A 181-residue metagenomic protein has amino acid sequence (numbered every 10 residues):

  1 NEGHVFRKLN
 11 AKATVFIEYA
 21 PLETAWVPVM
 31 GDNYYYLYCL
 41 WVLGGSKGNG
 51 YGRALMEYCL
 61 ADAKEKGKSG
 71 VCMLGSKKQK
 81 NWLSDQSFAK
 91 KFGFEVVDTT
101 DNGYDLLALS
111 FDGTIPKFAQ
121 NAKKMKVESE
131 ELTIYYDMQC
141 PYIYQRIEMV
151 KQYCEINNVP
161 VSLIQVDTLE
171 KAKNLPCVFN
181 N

Functional and structural regions predicted by a protein language model:
N1-V15, Y36, P176-F179: A short helix-loop-beta-strand connector motif used in the catalytic cores of GNAT acetyltransferases and, in some
V29-G44: Conserved acetyl-CoA binding element of GNAT-fold acetyltransferases
V42, G48-A63: Conserved acetyl-CoA-binding loop-helix of GNAT-fold acetyltransferases
A63-K78: Conserved GNAT acetyl-CoA-binding A-motif
L74-G75, K90-L107: Conserved catalytic-core motifs of GNAT/GCN5-like acyltransferases
D101-K124: C-terminal "cap" of GNAT-fold acetyltransferases
N121-N157: Local sequence-structure signature of Cys/Sec-based thiol-disulfide redox active-site neighborhoods
V161-F179: Thioredoxin-like thiol-disulfide oxidoreductase module
